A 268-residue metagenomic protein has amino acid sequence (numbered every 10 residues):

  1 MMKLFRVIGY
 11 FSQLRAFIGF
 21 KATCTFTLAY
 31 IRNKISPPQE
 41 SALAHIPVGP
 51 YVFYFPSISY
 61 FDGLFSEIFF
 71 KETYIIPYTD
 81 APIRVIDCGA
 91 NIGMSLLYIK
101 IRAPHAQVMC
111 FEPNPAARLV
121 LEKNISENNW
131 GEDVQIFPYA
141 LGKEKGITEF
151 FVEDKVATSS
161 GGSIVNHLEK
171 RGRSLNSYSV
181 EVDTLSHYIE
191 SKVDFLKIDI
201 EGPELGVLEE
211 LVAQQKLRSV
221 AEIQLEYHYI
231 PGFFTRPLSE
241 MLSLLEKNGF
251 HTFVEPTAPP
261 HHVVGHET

Functional and structural regions predicted by a protein language model:
M1-T268: Phosphate/nucleotide-binding beta-alpha loop and adjacent structural elements of enzyme active sites
